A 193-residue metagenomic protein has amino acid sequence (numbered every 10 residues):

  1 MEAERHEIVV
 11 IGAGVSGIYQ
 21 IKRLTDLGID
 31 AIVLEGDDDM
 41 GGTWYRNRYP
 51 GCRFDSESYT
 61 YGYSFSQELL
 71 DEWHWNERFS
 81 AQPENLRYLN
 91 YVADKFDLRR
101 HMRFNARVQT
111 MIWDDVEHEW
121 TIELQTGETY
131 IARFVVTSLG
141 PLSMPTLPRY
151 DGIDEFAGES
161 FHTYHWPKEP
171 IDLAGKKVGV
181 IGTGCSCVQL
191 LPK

Functional and structural regions predicted by a protein language model:
M1-A3, T129, D172: Short, flexible hinge/linker loops that cap or flank conserved catalytic cores
R5-E7, N105, G175: Phosphate-coordination loops involved in phosphoryl transfer and adenosine-cofactor binding
R5-V33, C187-K193: N-terminal Rossmann-like FAD-binding beta1-loop-alpha1 element of flavoenzymes
T25-Y49: Glycine-rich FAD pyrophosphate-binding loop
Y45-Y88: Glycine-rich active-site loop/strand segments that organize a redox cofactor
T60, M102-R103, G158-F161: Conserved beta-strand scaffold positions in the cores of enzyme catalytic domains, especially in NTP/NDP-utilizing
E68-W75, A81-N85, L139-P192: Glycine-rich dinucleotide-binding loop and its adjacent helix/turn
N76-P141: Feature captures the FAD/FMN-dependent oxidoreductase FAD-binding
